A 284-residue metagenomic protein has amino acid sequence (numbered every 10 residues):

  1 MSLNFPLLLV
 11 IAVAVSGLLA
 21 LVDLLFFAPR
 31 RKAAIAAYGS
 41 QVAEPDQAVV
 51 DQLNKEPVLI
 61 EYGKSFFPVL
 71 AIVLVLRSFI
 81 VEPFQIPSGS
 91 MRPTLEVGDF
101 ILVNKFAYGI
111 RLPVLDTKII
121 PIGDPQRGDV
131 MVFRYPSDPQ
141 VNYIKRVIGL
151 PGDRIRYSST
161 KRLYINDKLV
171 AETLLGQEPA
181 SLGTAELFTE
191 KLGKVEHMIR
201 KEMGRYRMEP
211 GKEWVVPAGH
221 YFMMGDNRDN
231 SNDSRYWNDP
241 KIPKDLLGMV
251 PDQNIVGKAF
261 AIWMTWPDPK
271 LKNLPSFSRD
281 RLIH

Functional and structural regions predicted by a protein language model:
S2-R30, Y38, P45-L59, F84-Q85 (+1 more regions): Soluble "head" domains of membrane/secretory-pathway proteins
V58-F66: N-terminal Sec-pathway targeting helices
S65-F79: Hydrophobic membrane-insertion alpha-helices, especially the h-region of bacterial N-terminal signal peptides
S78-G89: Aromatic-capped interface at the extracytoplasmic side of an N-terminal signal-anchor transmembrane helix
